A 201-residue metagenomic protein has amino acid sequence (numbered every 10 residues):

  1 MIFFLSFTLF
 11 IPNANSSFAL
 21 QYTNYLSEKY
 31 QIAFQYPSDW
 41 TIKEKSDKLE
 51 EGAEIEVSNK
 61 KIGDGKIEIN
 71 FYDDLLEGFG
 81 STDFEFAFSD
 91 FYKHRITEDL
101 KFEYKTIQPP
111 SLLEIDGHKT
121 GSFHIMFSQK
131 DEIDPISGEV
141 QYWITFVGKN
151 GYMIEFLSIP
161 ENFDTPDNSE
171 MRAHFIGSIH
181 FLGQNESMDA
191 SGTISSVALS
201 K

Functional and structural regions predicted by a protein language model:
I2-P12: Bacterial N-terminal signal peptides
N13-S17: Signal peptide processing junction and immediate N-terminal pro/mature segment of secreted/exported proteins
F18-G52: N-terminal "mature-domain start" segment
Q31, T82, F86, P166-E170: Soluble non-cytosolic domains of exported or imported proteins
Y36, E98-L100, F175: Short, structurally constrained coil/turn elements that cap an alpha-helix or connect an alpha-helix to the following
W40, K149-K201: Surface-exposed amphipathic alpha-helical segments
S46-I154, P160-N162: Conserved polar/disulfide-associated segments of primarily extracytoplasmic proteins
